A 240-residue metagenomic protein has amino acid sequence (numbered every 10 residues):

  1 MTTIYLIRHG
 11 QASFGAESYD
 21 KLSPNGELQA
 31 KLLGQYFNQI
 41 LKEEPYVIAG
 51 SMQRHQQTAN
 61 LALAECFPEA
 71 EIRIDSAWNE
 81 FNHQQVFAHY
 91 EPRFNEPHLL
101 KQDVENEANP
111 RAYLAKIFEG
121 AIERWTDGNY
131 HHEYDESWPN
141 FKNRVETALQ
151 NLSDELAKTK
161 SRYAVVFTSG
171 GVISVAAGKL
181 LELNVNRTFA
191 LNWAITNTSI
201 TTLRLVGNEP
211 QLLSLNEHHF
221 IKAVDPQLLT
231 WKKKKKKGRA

Functional and structural regions predicted by a protein language model:
T3-L6, G10-A62, S137-V145: Loop-to-helix element that buttresses phosphate recognition and phosphoryl-transfer chemistry
I4, P45, R162-T168: Generic beta-sheet signal
I7, D75-A77, L215: Conserved beta-strand termini and adjacent loop/short-helix elements that scaffold enzyme active sites in alpha/beta
G10, G170-G171, N216-H218: Active-site metal-binding loops of divalent metal-dependent hydrolases
Q35-K116: Phosphate-coordination/substrate-recognition cap region in phosphate-metabolizing enzymes
A64, P68, E80-A108, P139 (+2 more regions): Acidic, low-complexity terminal tails and accessory targeting/binding regions of phosphate-metabolizing enzymes
L100-N140: Short glycine/proline- and acidic residue-enriched helix-loop micro-motifs that form flexible lids or anion-recognition
E133, S137-E155: Active-site periphery "cap/insert" segments of enzyme catalytic domains
